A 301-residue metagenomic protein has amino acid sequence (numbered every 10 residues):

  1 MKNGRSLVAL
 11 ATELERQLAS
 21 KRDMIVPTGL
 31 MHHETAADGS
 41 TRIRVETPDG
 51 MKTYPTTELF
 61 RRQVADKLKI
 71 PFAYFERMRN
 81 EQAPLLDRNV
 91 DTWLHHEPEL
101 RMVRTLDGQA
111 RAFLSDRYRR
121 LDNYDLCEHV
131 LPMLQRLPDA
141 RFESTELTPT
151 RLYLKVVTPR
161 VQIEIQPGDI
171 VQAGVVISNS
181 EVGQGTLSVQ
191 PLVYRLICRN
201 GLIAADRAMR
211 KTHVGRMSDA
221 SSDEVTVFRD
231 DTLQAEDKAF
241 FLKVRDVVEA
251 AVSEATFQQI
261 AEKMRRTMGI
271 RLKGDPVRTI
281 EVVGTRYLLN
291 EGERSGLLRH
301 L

Functional and structural regions predicted by a protein language model:
M1-L85, T148, P159-L301: Intrinsically disordered, low-complexity regions enriched in serine/threonine
T56, R104, P138-F142: Residue-level detector of functional hotspots within protein domains
A83-E97: An N-terminal amphipathic alpha-helical segment
L94-R117: A short, surface-exposed helix-loop junction/capping segment
D116-A140: Amphipathic alpha-helical segments
Y124-L126, T150-L152, V171: Residues at beta-strand starts and edge strands
R136-E164: Ser/Thr-rich, low-complexity intrinsically disordered terminal regions
